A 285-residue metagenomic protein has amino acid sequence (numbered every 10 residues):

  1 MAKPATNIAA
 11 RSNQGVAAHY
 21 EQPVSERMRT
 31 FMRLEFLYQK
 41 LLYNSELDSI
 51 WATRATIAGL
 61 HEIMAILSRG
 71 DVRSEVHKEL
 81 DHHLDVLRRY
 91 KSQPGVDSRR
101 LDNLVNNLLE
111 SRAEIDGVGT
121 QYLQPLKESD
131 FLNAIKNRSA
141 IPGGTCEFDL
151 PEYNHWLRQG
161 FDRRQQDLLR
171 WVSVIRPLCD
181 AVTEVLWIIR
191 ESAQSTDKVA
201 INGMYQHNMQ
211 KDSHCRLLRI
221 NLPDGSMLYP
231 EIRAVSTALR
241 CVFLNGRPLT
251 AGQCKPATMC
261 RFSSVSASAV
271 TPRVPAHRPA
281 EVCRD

Functional and structural regions predicted by a protein language model:
M1-P23: Long, acidic, intrinsically disordered low-complexity segments
A2-A9, R27, A52, Y205-Q206: Short N-terminal helix-initiation segments at or just after the protein's N-terminus
G15-K78: N-terminal ordered "arm"
P23-R33, T56-G59, V76-E79, D97-R100 (+4 more regions): Amphipathic alpha-helix face/heptad-repeat signature
S68-D130: Hydrophobic/aromatic-rich structural module bridging two neighboring secondary-structure elements via a short loop
V96, S195-D212, P272-P279, R284-D285: An exposed acidic His-Trp-rich patch
S111-L217: Charged, well-structured binding/catalytic surfaces in domain cores that contact anionic ligands
H214-D285: Extended, charged low-complexity segments that frequently continue into or abut oligomerization scaffolds
